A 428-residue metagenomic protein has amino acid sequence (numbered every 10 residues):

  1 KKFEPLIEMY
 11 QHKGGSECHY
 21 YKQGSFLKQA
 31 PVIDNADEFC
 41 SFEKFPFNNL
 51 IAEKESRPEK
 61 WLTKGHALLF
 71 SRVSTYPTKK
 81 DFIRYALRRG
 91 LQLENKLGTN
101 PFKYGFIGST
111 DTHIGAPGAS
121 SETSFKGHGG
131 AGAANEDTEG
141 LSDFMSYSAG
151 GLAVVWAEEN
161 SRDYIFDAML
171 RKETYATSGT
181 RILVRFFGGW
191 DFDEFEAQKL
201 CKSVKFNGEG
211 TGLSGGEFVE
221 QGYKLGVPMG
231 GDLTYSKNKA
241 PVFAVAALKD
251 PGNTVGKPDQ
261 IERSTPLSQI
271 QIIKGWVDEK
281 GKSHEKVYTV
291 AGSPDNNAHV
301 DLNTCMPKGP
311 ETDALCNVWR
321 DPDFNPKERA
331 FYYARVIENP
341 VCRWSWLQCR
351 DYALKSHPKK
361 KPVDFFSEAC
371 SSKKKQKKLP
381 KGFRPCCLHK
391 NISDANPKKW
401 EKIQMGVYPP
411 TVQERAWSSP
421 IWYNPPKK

Functional and structural regions predicted by a protein language model:
F3-K428: C-terminal functional module detector
